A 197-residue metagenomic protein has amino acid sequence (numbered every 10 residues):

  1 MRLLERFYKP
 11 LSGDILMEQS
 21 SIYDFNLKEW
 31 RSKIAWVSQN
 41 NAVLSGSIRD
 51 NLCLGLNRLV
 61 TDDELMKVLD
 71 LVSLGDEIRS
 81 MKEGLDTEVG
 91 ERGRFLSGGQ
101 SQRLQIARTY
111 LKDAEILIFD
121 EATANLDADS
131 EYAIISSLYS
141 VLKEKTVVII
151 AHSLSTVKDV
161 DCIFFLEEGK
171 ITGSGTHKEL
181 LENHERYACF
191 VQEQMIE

Functional and structural regions predicted by a protein language model:
L4-E5: Helix-to-loop junction immediately C-terminal to a conserved catalytic motif
P10, L16, G75-L104, Y110 (+2 more regions): ABC-fold ATPase nucleotide-binding domain signature/coupling loops
G13-S20, W30: Conserved ABC transporter NBD signature motif
D14-L16, D24, R49-E91, S136 (+1 more regions): ABC ATPase nucleotide-binding domain helical subdomain, centered on the C-loop/LSGGQ "ABC signature"
S80, S136, K158-E197: C-terminal portion of ABC ATPase nucleotide-binding domains
L111-E115, E144: A short, proline-enriched helix->beta-strand linker immediately N-terminal to the Walker B motif in ABC-type P-loop
L117-D120: Catalytic Walker B motif of ABC-type/P-loop ATPase nucleotide-binding domains
S140-I149, V157: Conserved catalytic loops of ABC-family nucleotide-binding domains
